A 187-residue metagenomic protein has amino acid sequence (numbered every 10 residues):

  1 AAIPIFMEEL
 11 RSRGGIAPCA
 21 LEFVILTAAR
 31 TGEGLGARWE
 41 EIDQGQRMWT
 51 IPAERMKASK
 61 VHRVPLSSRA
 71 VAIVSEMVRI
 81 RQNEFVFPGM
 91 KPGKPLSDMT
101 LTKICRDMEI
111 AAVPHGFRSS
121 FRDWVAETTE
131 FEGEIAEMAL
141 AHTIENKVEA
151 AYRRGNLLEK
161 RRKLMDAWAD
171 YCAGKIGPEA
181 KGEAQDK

Functional and structural regions predicted by a protein language model:
A1-A37, G45, M56-K60, I80-R81 (+2 more regions): Basic, Lys/Arg- and aromatic-enriched nucleic-acid-binding interface segment
A1-I5, Q46, R55, P65-G116 (+3 more regions): Active-site/catalytic core of tyrosine-dependent DNA strand-transfer enzymes
I16-E22, L26-E33, M99, G116-T143: C-terminal catalytic core of tyrosine-transesterase DNA break-rejoin enzymes
A37, I104, A139: Residues in the recognition helix of alpha-helical DNA-binding motifs
Q46, M56-K57, S68-A72, E76-N83 (+3 more regions): C-terminal secondary-structure termini that scaffold catalytic or DNA-interacting sites
D107-A111, S120, W124, T128-E132 (+3 more regions): Hydrophobic alpha-helical segments
